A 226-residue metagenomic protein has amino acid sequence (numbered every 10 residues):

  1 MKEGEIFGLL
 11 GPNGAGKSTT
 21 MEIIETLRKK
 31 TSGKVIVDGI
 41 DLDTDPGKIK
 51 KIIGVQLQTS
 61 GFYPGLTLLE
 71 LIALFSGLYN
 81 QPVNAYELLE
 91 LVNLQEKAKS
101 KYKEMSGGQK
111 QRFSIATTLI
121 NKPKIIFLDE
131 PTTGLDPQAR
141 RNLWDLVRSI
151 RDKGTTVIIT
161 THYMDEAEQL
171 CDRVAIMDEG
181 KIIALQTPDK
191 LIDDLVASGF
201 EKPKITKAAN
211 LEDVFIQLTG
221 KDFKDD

Functional and structural regions predicted by a protein language model:
G33-D41, K48-I49: Conserved ABC transporter NBD signature motif
A73, G77, P82-K97: Conserved ABC ATPase "signature" region
K101-M105: Conserved ABC ATPase signature
K122: Conserved catalytic motifs of ABC-family nucleotide-binding domains
I126-E130: Catalytic Walker B motif of ABC-type/P-loop ATPase nucleotide-binding domains
L185-Q186: ABC ATPase "signature
